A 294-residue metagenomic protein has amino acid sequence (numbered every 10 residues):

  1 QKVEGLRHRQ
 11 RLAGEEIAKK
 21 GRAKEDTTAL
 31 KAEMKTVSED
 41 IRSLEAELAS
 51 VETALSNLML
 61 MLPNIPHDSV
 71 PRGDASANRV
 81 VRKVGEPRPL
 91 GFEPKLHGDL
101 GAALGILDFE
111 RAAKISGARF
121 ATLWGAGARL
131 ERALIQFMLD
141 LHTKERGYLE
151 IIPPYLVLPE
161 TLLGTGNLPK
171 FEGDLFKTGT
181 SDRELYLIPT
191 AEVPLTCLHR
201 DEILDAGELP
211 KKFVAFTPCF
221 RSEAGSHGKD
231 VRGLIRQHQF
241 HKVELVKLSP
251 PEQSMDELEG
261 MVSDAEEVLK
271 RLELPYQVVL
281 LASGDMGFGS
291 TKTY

Functional and structural regions predicted by a protein language model:
Q1-R88: N-terminal alpha-helical targeting/anchoring segments
K83-Y294: TRNA-recognition modules of translation machinery and tRNA-sensing kinases, especially anticodon-binding
